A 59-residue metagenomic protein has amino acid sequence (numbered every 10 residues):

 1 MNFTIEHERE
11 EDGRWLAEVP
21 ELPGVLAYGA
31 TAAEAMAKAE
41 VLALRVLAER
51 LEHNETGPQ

Functional and structural regions predicted by a protein language model:
M1-R14, E18, L22, L26 (+2 more regions): N-terminal segment of the canonical double-stranded RNA-binding domain
M1-T4, A37-Q59: Short, charged, surface-exposed hinge/linker loops at domain edges that act as mobile lids or interdomain connectors
